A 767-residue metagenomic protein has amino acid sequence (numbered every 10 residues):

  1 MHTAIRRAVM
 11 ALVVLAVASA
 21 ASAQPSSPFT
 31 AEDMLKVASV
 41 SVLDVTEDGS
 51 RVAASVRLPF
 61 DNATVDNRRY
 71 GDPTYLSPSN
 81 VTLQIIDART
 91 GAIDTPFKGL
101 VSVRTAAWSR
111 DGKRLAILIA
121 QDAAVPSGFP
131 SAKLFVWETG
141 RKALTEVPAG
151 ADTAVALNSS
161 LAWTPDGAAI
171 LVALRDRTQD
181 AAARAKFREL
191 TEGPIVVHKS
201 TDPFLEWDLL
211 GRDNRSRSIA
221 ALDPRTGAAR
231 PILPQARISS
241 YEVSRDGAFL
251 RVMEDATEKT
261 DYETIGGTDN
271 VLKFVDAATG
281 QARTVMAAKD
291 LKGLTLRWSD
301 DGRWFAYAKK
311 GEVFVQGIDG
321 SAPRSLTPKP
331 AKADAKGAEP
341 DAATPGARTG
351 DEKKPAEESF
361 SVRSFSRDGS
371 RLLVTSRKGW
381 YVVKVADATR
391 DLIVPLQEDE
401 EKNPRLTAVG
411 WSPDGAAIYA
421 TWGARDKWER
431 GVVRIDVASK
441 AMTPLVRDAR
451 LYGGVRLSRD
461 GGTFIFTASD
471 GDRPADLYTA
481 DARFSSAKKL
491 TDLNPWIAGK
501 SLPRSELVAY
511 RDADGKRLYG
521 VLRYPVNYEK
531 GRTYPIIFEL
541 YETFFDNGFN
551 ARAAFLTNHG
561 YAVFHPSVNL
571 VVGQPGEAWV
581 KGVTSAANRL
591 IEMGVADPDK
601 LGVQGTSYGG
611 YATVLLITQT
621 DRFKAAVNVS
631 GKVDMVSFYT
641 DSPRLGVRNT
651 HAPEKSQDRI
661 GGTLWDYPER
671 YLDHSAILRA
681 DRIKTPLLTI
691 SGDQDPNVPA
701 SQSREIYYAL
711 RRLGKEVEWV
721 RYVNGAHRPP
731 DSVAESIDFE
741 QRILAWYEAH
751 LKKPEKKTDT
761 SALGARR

Functional and structural regions predicted by a protein language model:
A23-S39, Y75-P78, I86-R104, G128 (+11 more regions): Multi-bladed beta-propeller domains
L43-R51, A106-L115, S160-I170, Y241-L250 (+5 more regions): Blade-terminus and WD-like Trp-Asp/Gly-His loop motifs, strongest in beta-propeller folds
A54-P59, A116-G128, L171-R177, D208-D213 (+12 more regions): Beta-strand C-termini and the immediately following turn/loop, strongest in propeller blades
S55-T64, A173, R217-S218, M253 (+8 more regions): Non-catalytic accessory segments flanking enzyme active sites
R57-Q84, L174-A220, D255-K273, L326-G350 (+2 more regions): Predominantly five- to eight-bladed beta-propeller fold
P59, A88, K98, F549-H559 (+1 more regions): Active-site-proximal cap/loop segments of hydrolase catalytic domains
S102, S127-F135, R141-T164, A173-L210 (+1 more regions): Asp-box/WD-like beta-propeller blade repeats and closely related beta-sheet repeat scaffolds
Y524, G531-E542: Short beta-strand element of the alpha/beta-hydrolase
